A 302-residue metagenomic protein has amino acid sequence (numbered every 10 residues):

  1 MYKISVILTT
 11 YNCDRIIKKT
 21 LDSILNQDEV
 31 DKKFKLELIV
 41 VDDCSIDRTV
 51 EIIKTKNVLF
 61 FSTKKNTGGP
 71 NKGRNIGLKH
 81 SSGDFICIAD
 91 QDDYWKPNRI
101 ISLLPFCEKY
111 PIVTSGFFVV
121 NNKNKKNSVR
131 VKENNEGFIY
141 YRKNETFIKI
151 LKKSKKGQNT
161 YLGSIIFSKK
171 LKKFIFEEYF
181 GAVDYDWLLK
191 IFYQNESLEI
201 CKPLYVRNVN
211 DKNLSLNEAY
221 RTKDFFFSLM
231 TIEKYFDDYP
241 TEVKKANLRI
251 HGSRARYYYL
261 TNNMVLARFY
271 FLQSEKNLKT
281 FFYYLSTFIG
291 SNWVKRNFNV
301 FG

Functional and structural regions predicted by a protein language model:
C13-D28: Short, well-formed alpha-helical segments that are part of the catalytic scaffolds of diverse glycosyltransferases
R15-K18, C44-K54, Y94, N98: Acidic helix N-cap motif at the loop->helix transition within catalytic regions of sugar-transfer enzymes
S23, D42-V50, T67, D90: A conserved acidic beta->alpha catalytic loop
K64-S81: Glycine-rich, basic loop-to-helix element that forms the pyrophosphate-binding segment of sugar-nucleotide handling
I86: Short aromatic/hydrophobic "clamp" motif used to bind/position activated sugar donors
I100-R130: Conserved donor NDP-sugar-binding/catalytic core segment of glycosyltransferases
F138-R221, S228: Conserved nucleotide-sugar donor-binding catalytic segment
P203-D211, L216-V243, M264-S274: Catalytic core of nucleotide-sugar-dependent glycosyltransferases
